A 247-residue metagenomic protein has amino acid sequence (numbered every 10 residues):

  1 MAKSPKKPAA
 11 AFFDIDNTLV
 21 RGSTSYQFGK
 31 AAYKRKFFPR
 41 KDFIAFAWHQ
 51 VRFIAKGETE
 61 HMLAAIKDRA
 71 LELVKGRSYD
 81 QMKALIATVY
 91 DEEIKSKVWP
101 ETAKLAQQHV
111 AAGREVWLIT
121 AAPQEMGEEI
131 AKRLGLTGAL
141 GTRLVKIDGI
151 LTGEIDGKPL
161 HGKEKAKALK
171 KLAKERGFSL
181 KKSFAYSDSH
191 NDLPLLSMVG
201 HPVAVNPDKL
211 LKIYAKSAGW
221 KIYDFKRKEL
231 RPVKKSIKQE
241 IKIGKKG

Functional and structural regions predicted by a protein language model:
A2-A55: Active-site neighborhood of HAD-like aspartate-dependent phosphohydrolases
A2-P8, A84, D91-W117, A121-G247: C-terminal cap/substrate-recognition subdomain and adjoining C-terminal extension of metal-dependent phosphatase-like
S23, R77, E164: Conserved active-site and cofactor/substrate-binding residues in soluble primary-metabolism enzymes
S25-F28, W48, I66-K67, G149-E154: Acidic/polar active-site rim loop that often engages polyanionic ligands
F28, I66-R69, Q81, M126 (+1 more regions): Hydrophobic alpha-helical segments typical of transmembrane helices and their membrane-interface/capping positions
V51-A65, S236: Cysteine/selenocysteine-centered motifs that mediate thiol-based redox chemistry or coordinate metal-sulfur cofactors
A64-E101: Metal-dependent phosphoesterase signature
